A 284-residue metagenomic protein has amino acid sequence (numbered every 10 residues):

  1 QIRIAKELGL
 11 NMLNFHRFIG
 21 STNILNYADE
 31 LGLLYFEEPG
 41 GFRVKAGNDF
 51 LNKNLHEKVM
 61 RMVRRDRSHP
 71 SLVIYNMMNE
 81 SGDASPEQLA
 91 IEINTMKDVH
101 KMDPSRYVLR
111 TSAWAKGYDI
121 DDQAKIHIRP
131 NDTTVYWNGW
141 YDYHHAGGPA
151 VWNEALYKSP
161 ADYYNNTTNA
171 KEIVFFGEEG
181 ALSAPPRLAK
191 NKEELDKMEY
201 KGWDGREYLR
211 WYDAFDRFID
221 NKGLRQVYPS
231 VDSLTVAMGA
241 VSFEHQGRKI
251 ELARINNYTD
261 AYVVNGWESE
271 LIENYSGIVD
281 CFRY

Functional and structural regions predicted by a protein language model:
Q1-M12, R17: An acidic-aromatic substrate-binding cleft motif
M12-N221, R225-Y228, T235-A261, N265-E268 (+1 more regions): Substrate-binding/catalytic cleft of secreted carbohydrate-active enzymes, primarily glycoside hydrolases
C281-Y284: Short, intrinsically disordered, charge-balanced linker/junction segments flanking boundaries in proteins
